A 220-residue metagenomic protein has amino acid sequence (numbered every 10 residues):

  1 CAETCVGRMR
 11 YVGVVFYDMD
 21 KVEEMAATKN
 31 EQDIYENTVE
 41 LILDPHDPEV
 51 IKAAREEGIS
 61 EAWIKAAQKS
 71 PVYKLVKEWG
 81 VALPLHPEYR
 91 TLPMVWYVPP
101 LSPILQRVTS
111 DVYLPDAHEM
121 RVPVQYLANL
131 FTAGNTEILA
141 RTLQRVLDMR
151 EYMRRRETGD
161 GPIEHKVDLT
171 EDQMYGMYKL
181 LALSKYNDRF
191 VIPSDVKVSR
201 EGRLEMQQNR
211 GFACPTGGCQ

Functional and structural regions predicted by a protein language model:
A2-Q220: Long, compositionally biased charged/polar accessory segments in the mid-to-C-terminal portions of proteins
